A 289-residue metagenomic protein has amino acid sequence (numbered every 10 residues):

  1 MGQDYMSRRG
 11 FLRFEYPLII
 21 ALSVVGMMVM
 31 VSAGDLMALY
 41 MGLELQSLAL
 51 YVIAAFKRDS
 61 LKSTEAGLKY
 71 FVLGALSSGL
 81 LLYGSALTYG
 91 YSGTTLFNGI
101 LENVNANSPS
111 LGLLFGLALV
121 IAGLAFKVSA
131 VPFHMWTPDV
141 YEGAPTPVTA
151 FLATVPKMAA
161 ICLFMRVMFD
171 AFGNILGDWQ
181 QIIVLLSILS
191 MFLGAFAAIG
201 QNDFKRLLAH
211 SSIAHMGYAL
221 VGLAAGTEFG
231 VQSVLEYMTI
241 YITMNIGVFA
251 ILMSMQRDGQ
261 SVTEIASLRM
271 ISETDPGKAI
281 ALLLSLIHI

Functional and structural regions predicted by a protein language model:
M1-I287: Alpha-helical transmembrane segments of multi-pass membrane proteins predominantly involved in bioenergetics
